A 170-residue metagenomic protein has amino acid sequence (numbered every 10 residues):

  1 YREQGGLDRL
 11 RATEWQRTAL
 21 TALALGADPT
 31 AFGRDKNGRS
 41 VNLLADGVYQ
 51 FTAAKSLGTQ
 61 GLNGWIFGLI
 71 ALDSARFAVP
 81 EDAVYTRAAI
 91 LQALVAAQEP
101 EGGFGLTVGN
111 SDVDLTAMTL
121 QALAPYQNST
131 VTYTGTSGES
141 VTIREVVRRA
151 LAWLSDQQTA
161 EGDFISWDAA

Functional and structural regions predicted by a protein language model:
Y1, G47-V48, T52, L94 (+2 more regions): Buried hydrophobic core positions in alpha-solenoid tandem helical repeats
E3-A31, S56-A88, E99-R149, Q157-A170: An alpha-helical repeat/solenoid feature that recognizes helix-turn-helix modules
A31, D35-D46, Y85-T86: Helix-turn-helix repeat elements of alpha-solenoid scaffolds
L43-Q60: Asp-box/WD-like beta-propeller blade repeats and closely related beta-sheet repeat scaffolds
